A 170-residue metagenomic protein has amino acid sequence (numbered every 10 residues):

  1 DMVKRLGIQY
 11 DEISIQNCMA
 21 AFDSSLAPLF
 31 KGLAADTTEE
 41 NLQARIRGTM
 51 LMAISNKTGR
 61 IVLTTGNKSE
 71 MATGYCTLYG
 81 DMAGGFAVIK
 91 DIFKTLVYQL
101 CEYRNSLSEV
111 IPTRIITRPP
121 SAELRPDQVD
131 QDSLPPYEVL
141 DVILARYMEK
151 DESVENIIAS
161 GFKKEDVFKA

Functional and structural regions predicted by a protein language model:
D1-A170: ATP/NTP-dependent adenylation/nucleotidyl-transfer catalytic domains that generate, transfer, or process NMP-activated
